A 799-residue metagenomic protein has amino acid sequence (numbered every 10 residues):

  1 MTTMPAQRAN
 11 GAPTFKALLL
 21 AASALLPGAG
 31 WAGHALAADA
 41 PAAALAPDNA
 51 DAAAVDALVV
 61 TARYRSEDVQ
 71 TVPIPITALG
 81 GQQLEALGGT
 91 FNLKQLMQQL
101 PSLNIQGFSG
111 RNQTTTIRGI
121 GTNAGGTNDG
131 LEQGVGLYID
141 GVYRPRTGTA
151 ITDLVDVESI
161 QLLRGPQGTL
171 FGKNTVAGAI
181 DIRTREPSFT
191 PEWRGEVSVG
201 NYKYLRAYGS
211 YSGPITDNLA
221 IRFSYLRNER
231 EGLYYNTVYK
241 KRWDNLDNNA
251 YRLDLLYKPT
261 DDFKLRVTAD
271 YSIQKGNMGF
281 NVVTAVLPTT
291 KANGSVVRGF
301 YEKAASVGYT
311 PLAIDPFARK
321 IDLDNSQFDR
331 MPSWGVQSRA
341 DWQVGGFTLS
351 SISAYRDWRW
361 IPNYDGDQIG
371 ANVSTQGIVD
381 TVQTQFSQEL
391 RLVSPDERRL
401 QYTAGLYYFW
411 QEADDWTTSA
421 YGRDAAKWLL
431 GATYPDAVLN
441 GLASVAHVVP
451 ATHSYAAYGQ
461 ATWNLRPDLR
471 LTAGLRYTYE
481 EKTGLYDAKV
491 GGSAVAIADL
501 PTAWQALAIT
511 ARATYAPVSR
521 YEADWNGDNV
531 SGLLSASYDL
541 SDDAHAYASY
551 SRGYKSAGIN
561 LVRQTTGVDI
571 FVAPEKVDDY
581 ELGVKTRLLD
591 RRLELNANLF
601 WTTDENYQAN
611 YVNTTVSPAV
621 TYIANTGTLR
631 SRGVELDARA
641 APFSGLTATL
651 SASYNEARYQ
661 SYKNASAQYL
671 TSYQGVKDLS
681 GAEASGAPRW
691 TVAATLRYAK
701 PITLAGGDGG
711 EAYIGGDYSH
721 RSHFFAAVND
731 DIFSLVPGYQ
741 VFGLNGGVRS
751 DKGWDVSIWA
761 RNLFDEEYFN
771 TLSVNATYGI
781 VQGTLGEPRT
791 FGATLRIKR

Functional and structural regions predicted by a protein language model:
M1-T90, K94-Q99, D261-D262, V336 (+2 more regions): N-terminal Sec signal peptide and the immediately downstream disordered periplasmic leader that contains the TonB box
M4, T603, S719-A727, V748-R799: C-terminal beta-signal and adjacent terminal beta-strands/loops of Gram-negative outer-membrane beta-barrel proteins
A53-T190, L582: Acidic, small-polar-rich N-terminal luminal/periplasmic segments of exported/outer-membrane proteins
T127-L131, P187-E192, T216-N218, D262 (+8 more regions): Short loop/turn motifs that connect adjacent beta-strands in outer-membrane beta-barrel proteins
E132-G134, R146, V155-R164, T169-T237 (+6 more regions): Outer-membrane beta-barrel translocator/receptor signature
L233-R242, G279-D322, D365-Q376, T418-H447 (+6 more regions): Solvent-exposed loop segments that connect transmembrane elements
R339-Y364, D539-K555, F571-V634, R639-A641 (+3 more regions): Membrane-embedded beta-barrel scaffold of Gram-negative outer-membrane proteins
Y402, P467, L471, N596 (+3 more regions): Gram-negative outer-membrane beta-barrel transporters
